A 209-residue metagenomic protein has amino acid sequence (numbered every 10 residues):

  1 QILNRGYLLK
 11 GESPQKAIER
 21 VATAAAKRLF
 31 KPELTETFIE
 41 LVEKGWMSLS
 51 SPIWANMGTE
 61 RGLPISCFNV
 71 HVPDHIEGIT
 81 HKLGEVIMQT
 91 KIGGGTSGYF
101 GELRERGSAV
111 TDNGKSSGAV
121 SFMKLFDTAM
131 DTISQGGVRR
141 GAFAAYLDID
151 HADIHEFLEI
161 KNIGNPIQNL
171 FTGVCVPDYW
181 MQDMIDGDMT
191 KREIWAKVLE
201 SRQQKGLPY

Functional and structural regions predicted by a protein language model:
Q1-Y209: Extended catalytic cores of very large enzyme megasubunits
